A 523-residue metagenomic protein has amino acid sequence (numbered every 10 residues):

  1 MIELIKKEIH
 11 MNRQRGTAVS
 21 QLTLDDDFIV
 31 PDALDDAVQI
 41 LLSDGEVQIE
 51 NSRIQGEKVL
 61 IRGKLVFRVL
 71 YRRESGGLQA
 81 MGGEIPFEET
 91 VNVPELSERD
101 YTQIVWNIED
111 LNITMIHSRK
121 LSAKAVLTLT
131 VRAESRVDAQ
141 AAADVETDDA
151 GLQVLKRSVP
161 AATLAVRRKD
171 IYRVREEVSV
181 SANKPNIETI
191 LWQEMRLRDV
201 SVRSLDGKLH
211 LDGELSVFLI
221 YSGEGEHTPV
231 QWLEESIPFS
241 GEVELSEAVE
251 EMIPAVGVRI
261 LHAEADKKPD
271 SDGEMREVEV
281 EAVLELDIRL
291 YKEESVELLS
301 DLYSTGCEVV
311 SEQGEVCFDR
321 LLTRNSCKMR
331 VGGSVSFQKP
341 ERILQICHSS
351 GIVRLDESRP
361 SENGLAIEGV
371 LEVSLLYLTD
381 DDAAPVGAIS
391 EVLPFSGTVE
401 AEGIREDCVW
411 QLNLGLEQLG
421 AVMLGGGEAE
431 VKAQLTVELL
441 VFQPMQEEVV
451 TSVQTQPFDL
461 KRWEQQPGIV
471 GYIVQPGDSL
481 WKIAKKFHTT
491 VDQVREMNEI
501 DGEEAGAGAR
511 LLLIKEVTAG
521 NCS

Functional and structural regions predicted by a protein language model:
M1-Q466: Membrane-lipid interaction segments
Q456-I469, K515-S523: Intrinsically disordered, low-complexity Ser/Thr-rich linker and spacer segments in cell-wall-related proteins
Y472: Active-site neighborhood of thiol-dependent amide/isopeptide-bond enzymes
T489-S523: Extracellular LysM carbohydrate-binding repeats and other cell-envelope/extracellular binding modules
